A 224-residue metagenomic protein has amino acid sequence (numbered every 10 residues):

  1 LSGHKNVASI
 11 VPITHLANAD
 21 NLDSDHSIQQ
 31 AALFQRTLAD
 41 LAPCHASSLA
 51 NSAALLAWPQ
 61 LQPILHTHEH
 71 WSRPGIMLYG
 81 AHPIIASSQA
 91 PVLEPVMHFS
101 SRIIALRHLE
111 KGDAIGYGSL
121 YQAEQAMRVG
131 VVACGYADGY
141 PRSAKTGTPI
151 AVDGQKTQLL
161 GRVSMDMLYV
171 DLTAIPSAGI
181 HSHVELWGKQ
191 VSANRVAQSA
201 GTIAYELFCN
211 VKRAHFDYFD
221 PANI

Functional and structural regions predicted by a protein language model:
L1-R102, L109-E110, A174: Active-site loop/helix belt of alpha/beta enzymes
S101-I103, T157-Q158: Small-residue-enriched segments and motifs
H108-I224: C-terminal accessory subdomain/extension
